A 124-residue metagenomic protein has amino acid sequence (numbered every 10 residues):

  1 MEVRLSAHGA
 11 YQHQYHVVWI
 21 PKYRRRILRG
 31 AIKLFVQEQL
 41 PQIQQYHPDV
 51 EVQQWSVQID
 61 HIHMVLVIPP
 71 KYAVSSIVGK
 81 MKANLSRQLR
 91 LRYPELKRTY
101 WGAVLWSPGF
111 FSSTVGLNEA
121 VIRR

Functional and structural regions predicted by a protein language model:
M1-R124: Basic nucleic-acid-binding interfaces
